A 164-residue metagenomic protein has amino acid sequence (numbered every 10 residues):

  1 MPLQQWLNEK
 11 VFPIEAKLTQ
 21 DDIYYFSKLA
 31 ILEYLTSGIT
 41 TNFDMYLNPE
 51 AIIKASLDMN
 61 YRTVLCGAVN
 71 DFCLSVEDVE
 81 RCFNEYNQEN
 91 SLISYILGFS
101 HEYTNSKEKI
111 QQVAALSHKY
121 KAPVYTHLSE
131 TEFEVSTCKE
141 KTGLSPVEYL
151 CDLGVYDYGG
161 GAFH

Functional and structural regions predicted by a protein language model:
M1-N60, E80-E89: Alpha-helical scaffold segments that flank or form the walls of functional sites
M45, F163-H164: Short His-Asn-centered micro-motif
I53-F163: Metal-coordinating catalytic core of metallo-dependent amide/deamination hydrolases
